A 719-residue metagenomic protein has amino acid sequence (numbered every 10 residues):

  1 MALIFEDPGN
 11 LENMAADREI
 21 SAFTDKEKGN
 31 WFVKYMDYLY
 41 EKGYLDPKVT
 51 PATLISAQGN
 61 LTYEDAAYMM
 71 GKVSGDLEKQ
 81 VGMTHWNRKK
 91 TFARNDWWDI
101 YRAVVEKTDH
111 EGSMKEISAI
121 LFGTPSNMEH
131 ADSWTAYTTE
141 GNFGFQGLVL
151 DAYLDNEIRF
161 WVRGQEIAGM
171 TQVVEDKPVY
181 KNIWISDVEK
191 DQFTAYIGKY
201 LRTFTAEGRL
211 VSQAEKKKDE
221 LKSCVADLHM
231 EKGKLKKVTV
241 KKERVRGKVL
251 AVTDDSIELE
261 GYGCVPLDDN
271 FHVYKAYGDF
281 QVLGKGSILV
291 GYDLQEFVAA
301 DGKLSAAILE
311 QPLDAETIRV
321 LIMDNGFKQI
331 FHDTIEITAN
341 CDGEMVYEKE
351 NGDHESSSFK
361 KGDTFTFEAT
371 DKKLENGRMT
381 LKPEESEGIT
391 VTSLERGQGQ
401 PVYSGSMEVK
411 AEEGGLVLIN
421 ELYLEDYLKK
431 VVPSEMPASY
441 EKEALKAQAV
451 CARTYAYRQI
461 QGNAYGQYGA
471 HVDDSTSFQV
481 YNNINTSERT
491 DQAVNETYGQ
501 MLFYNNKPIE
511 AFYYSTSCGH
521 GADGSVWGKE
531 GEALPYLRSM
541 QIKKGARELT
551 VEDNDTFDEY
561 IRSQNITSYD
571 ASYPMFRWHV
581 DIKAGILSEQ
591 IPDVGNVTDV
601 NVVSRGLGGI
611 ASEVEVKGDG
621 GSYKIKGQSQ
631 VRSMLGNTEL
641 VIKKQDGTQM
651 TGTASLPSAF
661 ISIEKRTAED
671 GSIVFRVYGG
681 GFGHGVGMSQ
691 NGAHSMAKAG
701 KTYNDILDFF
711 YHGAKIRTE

Functional and structural regions predicted by a protein language model:
M1-E12, K28-Y44, T50-L77, M83-E106 (+2 more regions): Short, solvent-exposed alpha-helical surface patches in non-cytosolic proteins
E6-N10, R18, Y44, G75-R88 (+1 more regions): Conserved, single-site charged/polar hotspot
A15: Short, flexible, mixed-charge acidic loops at enzyme active sites
R18-S21, N30: Serine-centered coil/turn micro-motif
